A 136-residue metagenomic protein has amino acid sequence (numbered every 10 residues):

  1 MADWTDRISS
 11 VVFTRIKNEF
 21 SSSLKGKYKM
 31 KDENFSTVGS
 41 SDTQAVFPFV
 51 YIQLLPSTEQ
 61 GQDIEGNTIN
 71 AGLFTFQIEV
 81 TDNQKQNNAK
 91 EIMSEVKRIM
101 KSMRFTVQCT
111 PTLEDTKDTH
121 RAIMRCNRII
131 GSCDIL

Functional and structural regions predicted by a protein language model:
M1-D63: Small/polar-rich, solvent-exposed N-terminal microdomains that initiate assembly or binding
S9-S21, I92-F105: Amphipathic alpha-helical segments
Q44-V46, T68-G72, T116-H120: A generic structural micro-feature
G61-E65, D134-L136: Short, charged, solvent-exposed linker or helix-capping segments at domain edges/interfaces that act as flexible hinges
N70-Q84, H120-G131: Oligomerization/assembly interface segments of phage tail-like spikes and tubes
N83-K85, M100-K101: A short, structured loop/turn motif at beta-sheet edges
K85-I92: Short, conserved charged micro-motifs
M93-L136: Acidic-leaning, charged glycine-interspersed low-complexity segments
